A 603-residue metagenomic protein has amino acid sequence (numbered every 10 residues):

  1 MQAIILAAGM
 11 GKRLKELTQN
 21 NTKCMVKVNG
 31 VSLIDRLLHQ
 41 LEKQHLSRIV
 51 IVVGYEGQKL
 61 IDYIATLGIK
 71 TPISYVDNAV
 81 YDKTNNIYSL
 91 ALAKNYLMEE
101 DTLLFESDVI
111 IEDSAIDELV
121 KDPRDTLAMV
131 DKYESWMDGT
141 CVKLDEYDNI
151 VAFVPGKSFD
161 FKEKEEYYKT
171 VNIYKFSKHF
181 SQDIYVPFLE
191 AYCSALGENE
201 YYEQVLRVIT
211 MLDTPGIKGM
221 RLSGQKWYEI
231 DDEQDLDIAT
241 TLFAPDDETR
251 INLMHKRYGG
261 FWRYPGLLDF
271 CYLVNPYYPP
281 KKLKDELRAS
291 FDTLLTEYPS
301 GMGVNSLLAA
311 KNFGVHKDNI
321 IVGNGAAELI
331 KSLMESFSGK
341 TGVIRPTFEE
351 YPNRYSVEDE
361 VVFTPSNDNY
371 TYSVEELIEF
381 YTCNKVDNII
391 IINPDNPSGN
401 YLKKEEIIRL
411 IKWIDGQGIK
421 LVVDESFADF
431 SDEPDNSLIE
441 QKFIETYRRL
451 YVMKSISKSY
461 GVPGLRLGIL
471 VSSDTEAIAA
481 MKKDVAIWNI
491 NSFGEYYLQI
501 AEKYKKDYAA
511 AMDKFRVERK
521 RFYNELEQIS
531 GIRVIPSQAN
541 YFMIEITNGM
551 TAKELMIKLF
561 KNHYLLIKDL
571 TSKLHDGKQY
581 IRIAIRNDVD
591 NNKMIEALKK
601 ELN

Functional and structural regions predicted by a protein language model:
M1-T18: N-terminal nucleotide-binding beta1-loop-alpha1 segment
Q2-I5, V31-T102: Conserved N-terminal catalytic core of the sugar/cofactor nucleotidyltransferase
E112-L196: Conserved core of the sugar-phosphate nucleotidyltransferase
Y168-T170, Y278-P280, G301, R449-Q528 (+1 more regions): PLP-dependent aminotransferase class I/II
I238-E297, N384-K385: N-terminal "arm"/small-domain region of PLP-dependent enzymes with the aminotransferase-like
E335-I392: PLP-dependent aminotransferase-like
N369-E433: Active-site phosphate-binding strand-loop segment of PLP-dependent enzymes
F515-R516, I529-N562: Conserved PLP-binding catalytic core of the aspartate aminotransferase-like
